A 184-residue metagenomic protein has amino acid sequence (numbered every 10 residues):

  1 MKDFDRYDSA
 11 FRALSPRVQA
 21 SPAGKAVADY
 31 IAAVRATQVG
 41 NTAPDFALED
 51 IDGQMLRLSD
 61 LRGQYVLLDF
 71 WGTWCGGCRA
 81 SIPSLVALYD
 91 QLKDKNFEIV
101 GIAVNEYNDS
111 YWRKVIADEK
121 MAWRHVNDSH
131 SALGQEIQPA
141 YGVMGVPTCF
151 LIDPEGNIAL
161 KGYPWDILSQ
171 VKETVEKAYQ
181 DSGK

Functional and structural regions predicted by a protein language model:
M1-L56: Oxidative protein folding and maturation machinery
L56-R57, A159: Generic structural signal for well-ordered beta-strand positions
R62-G63, F70-A87: Conserved redox-active cysteine motifs that mediate thiol-disulfide chemistry, especially di-cysteine Cys-X(1-2)-Cys
R62-Q64, D94, M121, V143: Active-site acidic short loop of glycosyltransferases
Y65-V66, P147: Alpha/beta-hydrolase fold active-site loops
L68, V100-I102, V126, F150: Conserved hydrophobic packing residues within short motifs/helices of P-loop NTPase cores of ABC-family ATPases
A80-E119, H130-P139, E173: Structural microenvironment flanking redox-active thiols in thiol-disulfide oxidoreductases
M121, D128-E176: Thiol/disulfide oxidoreductase modules built on the thioredoxin-like
